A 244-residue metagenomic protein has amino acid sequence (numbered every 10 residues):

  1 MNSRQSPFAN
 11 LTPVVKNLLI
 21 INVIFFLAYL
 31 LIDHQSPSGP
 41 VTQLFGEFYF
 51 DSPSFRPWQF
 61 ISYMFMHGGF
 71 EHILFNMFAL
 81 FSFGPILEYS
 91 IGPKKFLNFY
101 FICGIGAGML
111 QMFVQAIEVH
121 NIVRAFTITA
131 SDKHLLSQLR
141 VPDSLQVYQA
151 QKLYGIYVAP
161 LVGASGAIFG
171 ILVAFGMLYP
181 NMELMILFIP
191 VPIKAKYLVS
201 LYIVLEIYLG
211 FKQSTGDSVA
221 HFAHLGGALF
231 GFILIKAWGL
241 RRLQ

Functional and structural regions predicted by a protein language model:
M1-Q244: A detector for small-residue-rich transmembrane helices and their helix-helix packing motifs
